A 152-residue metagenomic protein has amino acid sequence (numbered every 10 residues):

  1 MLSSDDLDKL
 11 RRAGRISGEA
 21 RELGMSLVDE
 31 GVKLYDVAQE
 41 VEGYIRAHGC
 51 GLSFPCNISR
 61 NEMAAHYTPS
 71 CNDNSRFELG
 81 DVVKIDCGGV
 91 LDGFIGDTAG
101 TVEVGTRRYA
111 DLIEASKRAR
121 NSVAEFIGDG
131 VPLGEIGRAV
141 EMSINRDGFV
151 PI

Functional and structural regions predicted by a protein language model:
M1-I152: Active-site neighborhoods and metal-handling regions in enzymes and metal-associated proteins
